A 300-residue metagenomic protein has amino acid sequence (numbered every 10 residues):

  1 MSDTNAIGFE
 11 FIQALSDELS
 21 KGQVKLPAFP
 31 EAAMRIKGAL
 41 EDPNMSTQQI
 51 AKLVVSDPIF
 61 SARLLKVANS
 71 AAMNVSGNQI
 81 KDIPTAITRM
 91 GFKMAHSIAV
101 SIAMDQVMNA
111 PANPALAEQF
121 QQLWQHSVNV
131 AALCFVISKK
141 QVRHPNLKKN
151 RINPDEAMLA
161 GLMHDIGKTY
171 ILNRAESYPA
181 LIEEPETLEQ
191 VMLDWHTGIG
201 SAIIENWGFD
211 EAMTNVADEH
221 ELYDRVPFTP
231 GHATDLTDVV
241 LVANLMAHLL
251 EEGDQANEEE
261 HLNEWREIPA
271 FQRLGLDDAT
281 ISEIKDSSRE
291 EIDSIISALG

Functional and structural regions predicted by a protein language model:
M1-D165, Y170-S177, E183-T187, V191-H261: Conserved alpha-helical "signature site" that marks functionally important helical segments or helix/loop junctions
M1-S2, A6-L19, I268-G300: Terminal helices and disordered tails flanking the catalytic cores of nucleotide-processing hydrolases
E260-I268: Active-site-proximal, acidic helix/loop segment immediately C-terminal to a metal-coordinating Asp/Glu
